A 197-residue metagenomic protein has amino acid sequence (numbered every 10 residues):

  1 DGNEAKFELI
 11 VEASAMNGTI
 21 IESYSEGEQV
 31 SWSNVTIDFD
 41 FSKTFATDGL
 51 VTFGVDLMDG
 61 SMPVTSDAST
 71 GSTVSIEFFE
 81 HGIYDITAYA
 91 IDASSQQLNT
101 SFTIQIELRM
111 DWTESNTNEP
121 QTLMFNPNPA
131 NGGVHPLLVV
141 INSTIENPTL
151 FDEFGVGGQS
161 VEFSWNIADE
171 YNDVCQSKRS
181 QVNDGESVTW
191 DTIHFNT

Functional and structural regions predicted by a protein language model:
D1-Q121, P127-N147, E153, T197: Extracellular/lumenal mature domains of secreted and surface-exposed proteins
L50, F151-S164: Short coil-to-beta strand junction motifs in C2/discoidin
D56-M58, S164-E170: Predominantly extracellular/luminal cell-surface or secreted proteins
G71, D169-T197: Noncatalytic accessory or regulatory domains flanking protease catalytic cores in secreted, cell-surface, and selected
I141-S143, V156-G158, V174, R179: Helical anchoring/docking segments at protein termini
